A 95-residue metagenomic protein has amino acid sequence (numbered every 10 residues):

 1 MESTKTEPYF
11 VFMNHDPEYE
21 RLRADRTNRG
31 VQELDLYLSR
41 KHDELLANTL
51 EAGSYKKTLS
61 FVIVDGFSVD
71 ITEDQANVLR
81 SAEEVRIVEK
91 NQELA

Functional and structural regions predicted by a protein language model:
M1-A95: Inhibitory N-terminal propeptides of secreted protease zymogens
